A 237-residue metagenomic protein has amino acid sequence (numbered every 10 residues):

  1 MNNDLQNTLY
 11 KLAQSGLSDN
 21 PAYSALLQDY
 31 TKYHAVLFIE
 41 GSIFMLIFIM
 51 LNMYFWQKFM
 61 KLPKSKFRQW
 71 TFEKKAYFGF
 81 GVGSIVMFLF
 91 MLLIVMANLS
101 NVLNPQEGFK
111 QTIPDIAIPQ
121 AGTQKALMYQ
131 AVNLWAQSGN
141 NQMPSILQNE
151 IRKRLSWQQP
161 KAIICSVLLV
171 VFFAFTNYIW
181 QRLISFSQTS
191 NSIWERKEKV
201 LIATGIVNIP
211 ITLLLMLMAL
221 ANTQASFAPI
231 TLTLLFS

Functional and structural regions predicted by a protein language model:
M1-Q14, I118-A136: Alpha-helical transmembrane segments of integral membrane proteins, especially early/N-terminal helices
M1-R68, F72, F78-V82, M87: N-terminal first transmembrane alpha-helix
D19-S42, G139-V170: Individual transmembrane alpha-helix segments
D29-Y33, D115-K125, K153-Q158, L235-S237: Short aromatic-rich membrane-water interface segments that cap or initiate transmembrane helices in multi-pass membrane
E40-N52, K161-R182: Selective detector of the "anchor" transmembrane alpha-helix that sits immediately C-terminal
M50-F88, F173-T223: Juxtamembrane interface at the cytosolic side of transmembrane helices
L93-G122, M218-S237: Functional transmembrane-helix hotspots
V102-I113, A126-R152: Membrane-proximal helix-loop-helix units in multi-pass membrane proteins
